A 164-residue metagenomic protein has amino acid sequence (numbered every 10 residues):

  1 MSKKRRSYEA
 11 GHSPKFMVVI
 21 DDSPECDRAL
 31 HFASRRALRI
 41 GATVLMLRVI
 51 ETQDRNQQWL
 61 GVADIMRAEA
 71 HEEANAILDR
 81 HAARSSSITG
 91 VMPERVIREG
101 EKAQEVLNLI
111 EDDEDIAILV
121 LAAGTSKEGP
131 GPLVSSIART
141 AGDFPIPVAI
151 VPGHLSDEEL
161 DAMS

Functional and structural regions predicted by a protein language model:
M1-G11, S86-L119, L160-S164: Structural beta-alpha unit
K4-R6, R48-A76, E158-S164: Acidic, proline/glycine-rich short linear motifs
S7-L60, D143-I146: Small/aliphatic-rich secondary-structure junction motif
A29, N56-W59, L107-N108, G131-P132 (+1 more regions): Short, well-ordered secondary-structure micro-motifs
F32, E69-H81, E105: Short, solvent-exposed amphipathic alpha-helices that sit in or adjacent to ligand/effector-binding or catalytic
S34, A83, N108, A138: Active-site phosphate/pyrophosphate- and oxyanion-stabilizing loops and adjacent acidic/basic residues in soluble
L45-L47, E94-R98, A149-V151: General small-molecule cofactor/ligand-binding pocket signal
I118-D143, L155-L160: Glycine-rich, Arg-bearing micro-motifs that act as flexible, cationic patches
